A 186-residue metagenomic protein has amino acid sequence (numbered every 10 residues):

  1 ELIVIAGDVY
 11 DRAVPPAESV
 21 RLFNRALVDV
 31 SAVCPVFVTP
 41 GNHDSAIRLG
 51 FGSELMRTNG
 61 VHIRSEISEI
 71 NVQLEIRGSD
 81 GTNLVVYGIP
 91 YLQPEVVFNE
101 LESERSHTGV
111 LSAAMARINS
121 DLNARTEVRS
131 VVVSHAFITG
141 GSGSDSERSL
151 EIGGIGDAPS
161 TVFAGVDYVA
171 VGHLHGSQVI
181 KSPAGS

Functional and structural regions predicted by a protein language model:
E1-I5, V9-T39, H43-S186: Extended recognition/assembly regions associated with phosphoester-bond processing machinery
